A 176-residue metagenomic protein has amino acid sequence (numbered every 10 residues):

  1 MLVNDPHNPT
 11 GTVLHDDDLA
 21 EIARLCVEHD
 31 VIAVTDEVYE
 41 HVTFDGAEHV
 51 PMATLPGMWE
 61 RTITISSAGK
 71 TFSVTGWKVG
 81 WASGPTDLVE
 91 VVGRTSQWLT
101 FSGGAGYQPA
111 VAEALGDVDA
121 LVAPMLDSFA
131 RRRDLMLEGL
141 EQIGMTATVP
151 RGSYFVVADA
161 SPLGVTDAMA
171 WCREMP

Functional and structural regions predicted by a protein language model:
M1-P176: PLP-dependent class I/II
